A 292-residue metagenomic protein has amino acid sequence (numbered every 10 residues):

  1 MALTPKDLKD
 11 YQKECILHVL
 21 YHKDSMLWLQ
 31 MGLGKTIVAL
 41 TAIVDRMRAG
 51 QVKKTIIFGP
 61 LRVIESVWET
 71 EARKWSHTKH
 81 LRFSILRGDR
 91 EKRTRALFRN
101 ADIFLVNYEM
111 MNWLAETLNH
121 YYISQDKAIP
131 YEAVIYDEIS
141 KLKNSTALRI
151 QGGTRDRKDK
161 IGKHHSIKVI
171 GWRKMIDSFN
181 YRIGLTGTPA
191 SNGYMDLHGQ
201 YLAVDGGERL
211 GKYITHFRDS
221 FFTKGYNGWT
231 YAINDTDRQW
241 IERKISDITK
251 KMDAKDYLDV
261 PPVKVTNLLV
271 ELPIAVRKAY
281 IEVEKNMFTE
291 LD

Functional and structural regions predicted by a protein language model:
M1-W28: Conserved pre-motif I regulatory segment
K23-A42: Walker A/P-loop
M31-G32, F179-Y194: Conserved helicase ATPase motor motifs in RecA-like P-loop NTPase domains
T36-V38, V52-K74, G193-D196: Conserved Walker A/P-loop ATP-binding site and its immediately adjacent core in helicase/helicase-like ATPase domains
V63-G88, G206-G207: Conserved helix-turn-beta segment of the N-terminal RecA-like "Helicase ATP-binding" lobe in SF1/SF2 helicases
R90-I103, Y108-P130: Conserved helix/coil segment N-terminal to the catalytic DExD/H
L105-W113, I123, K127, K143 (+4 more regions): Inter-lobe coupling linker of SF2 helicases/translocases
D137-E138: Walker B catalytic acidic pair
